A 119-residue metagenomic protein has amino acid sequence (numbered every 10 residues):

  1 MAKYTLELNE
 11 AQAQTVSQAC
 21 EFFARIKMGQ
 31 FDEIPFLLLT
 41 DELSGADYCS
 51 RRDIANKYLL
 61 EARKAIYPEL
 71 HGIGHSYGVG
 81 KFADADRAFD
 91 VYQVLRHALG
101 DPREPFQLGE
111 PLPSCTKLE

Functional and structural regions predicted by a protein language model:
M1-E119: Positively charged, low-complexity terminal tracts and the immediately adjacent first secondary-structure elements
